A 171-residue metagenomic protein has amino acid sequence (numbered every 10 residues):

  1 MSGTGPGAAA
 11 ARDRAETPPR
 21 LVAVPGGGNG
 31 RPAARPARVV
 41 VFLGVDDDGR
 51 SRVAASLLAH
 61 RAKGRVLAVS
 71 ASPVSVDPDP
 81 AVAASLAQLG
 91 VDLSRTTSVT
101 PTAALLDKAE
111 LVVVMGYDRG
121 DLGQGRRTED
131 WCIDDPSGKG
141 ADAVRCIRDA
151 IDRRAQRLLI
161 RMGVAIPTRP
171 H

Functional and structural regions predicted by a protein language model:
G3, A10-P32, G120-H171: Phosphate-binding/catalytic loops
G3, R12-P101: Conserved active-site segments centered on acidic
A71, S75, S85, V99 (+5 more regions): Flexible domain-boundary/linker segments
T100-T102, D118, G140: Helix N-terminus capping/helix-initiation residues
L106-D107: A short, aliphatic-rich alpha-helical micro-motif
V112-V113, T128: Short, well-ordered beta-strand core segments
V113-G120: Short, polar loop motifs at secondary-structure junctions
